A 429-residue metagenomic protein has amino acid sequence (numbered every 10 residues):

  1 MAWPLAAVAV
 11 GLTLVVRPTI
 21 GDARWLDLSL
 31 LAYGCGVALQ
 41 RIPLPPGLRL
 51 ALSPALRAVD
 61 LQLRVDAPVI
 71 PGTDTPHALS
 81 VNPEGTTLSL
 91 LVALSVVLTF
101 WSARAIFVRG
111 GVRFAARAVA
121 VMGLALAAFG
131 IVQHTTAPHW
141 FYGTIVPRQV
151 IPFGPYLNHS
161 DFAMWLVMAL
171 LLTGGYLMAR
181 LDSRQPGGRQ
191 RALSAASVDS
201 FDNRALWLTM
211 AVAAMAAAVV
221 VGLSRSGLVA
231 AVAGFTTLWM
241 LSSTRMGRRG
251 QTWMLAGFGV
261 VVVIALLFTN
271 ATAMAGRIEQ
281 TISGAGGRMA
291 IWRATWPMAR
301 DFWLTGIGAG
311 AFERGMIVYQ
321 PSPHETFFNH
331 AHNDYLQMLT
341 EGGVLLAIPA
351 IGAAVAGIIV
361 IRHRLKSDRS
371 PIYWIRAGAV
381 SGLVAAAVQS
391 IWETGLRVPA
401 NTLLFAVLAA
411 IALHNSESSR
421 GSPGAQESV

Functional and structural regions predicted by a protein language model:
A2-T13, G34-V37, R41, V81-A271 (+2 more regions): Alpha-helical transmembrane segments of multi-pass inner-membrane proteins
G11-V97: N-terminal hydrophobic segments of proteins, predominantly signal-anchor/transmembrane helices of inner/organellar
Y33-D66, V132-F141, F153, T272-D301 (+1 more regions): Aromatic-rich transmembrane-lumenal/periplasmic boundary elements in polytopic membrane proteins
Q40, A103, N158, M289-F328 (+2 more regions): TM-adjacent membrane-interface loops and short helices in multi-pass inner/ER membrane proteins
A51-D74, T136-R148, P186-Q190, E313-P321 (+1 more regions): Peri-membrane helix termini and adjoining interfacial loops of integral membrane proteins
A55-L90, R148-M164, M289-W292, H330-N333 (+1 more regions): Short aromatic-rich membrane-water interface segments that cap or initiate transmembrane helices in multi-pass membrane
G154, G276-T281, S322-H324, S367-I372: Short beta-alpha connecting loops at secondary-structure transitions that line or flank enzyme active sites
G421-V429: Short, charged juxtamembrane terminal tails flanking transmembrane helices
